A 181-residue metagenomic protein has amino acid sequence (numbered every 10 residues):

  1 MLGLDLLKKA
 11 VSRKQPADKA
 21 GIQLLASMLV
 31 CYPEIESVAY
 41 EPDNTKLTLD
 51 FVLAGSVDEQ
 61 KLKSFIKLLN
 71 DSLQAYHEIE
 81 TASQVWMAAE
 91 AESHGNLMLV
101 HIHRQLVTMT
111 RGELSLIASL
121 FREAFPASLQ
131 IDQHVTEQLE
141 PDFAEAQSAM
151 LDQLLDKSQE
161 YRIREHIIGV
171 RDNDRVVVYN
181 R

Functional and structural regions predicted by a protein language model:
M1-L7, K19: Non-catalytic accessory regions used for complex assembly or targeting
V11-Y76: N-terminal interaction modules that seed assembly of large macromolecular complexes
K14-D18, D58, T110, L114 (+2 more regions): Intrinsic-disorder-associated interaction segments
S37-T45, E78-L97, I131-Q147: Short glycine-rich, low-complexity/disordered patches
T48-D50, W86-A88, L97-R104, H166-G169 (+1 more regions): Ordered hydrophobic segments in well-structured contexts
S56-G112: Structured domain cores in non-transmembrane regions
H103-E140: Ampiphathic alpha-helical segments that act as solvent-exposed interaction surfaces
S128-R181: Glycine-rich, aromatic-bearing surface loops/beta-hairpins
